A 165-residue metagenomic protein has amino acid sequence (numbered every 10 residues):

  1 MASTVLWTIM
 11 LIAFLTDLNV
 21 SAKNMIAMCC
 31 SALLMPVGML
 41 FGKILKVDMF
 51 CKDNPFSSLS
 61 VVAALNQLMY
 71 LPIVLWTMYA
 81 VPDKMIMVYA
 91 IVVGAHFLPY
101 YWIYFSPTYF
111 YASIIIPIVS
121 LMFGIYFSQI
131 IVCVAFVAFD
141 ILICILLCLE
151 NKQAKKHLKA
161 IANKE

Functional and structural regions predicted by a protein language model:
S3-W7, A63-V74, S113-I118, F139: Core segments of transmembrane alpha-helices that mediate helix-helix packing or line hydrophobic substrate/ligand
T4-S58: Selected alpha-helical membrane-embedding segments in polytopic membrane proteins
L11-F14, G38-G42, V74-M78, Y100 (+2 more regions): Structural signal for membrane-spanning alpha-helices in multi-pass inner-membrane proteins, emphasizing helix cores
L18-V20, Y79-M85, Y104-S106, G124-V132: Transmembrane helix interruption/hinge and helix-loop junction motifs
S31-M39, V88-Y100, A138-E150: Alpha-helical transmembrane segments and their membrane-interface exit regions
V47-V81: Helix-adjacent hinge/juxtasegments
L71-P117: Membrane-proximal helix-loop-helix units in multi-pass membrane proteins
Y109-A162: Terminal transmembrane helical module of multi-pass membrane proteins
